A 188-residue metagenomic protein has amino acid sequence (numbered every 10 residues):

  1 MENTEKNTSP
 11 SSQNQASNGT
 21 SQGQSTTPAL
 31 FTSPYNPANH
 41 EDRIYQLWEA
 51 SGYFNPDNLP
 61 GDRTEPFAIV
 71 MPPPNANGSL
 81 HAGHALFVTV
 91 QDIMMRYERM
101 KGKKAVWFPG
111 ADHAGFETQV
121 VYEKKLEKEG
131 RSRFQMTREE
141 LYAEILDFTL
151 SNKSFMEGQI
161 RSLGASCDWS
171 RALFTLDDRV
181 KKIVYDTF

Functional and structural regions predicted by a protein language model:
E2-F188: N-terminal, positively charged nucleic-acid-binding surface of large information/translation enzymes
